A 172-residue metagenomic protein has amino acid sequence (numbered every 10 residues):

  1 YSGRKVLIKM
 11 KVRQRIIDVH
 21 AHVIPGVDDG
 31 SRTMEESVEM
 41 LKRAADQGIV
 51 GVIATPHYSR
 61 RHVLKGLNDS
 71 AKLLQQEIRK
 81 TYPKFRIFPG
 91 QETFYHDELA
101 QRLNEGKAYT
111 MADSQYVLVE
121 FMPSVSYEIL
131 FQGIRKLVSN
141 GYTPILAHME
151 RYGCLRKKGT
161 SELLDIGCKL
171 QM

Functional and structural regions predicted by a protein language model:
R4-K84: An N-terminally biased module of ancient metal coordination in phosphate/nucleic-acid-related enzymes
V63-Q171: Extended substrate/RNA-proximal surfaces in nucleic-acid metabolism proteins
